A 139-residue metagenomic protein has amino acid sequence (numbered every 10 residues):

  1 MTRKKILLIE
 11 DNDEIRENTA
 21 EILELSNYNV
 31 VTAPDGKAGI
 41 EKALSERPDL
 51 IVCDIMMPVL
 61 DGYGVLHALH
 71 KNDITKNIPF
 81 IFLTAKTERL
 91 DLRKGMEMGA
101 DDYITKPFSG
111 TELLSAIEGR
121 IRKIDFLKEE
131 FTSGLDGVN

Functional and structural regions predicted by a protein language model:
N12-V31, R120: Two-component/phosphorelay signaling modules centered on CheY-like receiver
E46-V52: Active-site beta3 strand of CheY-like receiver
M57: Receiver (REC) domain active-site loop signature in two-component systems and cognate sites in sensor histidine kinases
F108-I117, E129: C-terminal output helix
K123-N139: CheY-like receiver
